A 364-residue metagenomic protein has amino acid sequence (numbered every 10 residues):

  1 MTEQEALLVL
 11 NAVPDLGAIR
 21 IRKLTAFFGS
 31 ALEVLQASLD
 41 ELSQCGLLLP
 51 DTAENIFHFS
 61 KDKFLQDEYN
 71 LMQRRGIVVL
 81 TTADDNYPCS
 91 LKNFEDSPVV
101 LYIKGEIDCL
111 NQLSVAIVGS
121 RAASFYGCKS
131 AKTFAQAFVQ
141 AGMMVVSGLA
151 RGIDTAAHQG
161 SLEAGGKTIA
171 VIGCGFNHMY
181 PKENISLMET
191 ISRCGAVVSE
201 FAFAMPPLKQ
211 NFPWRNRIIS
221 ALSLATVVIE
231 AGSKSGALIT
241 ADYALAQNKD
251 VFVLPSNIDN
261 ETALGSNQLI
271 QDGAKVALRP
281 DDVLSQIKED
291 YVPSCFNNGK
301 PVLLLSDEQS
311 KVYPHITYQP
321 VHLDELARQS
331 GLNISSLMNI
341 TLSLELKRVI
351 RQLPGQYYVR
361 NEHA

Functional and structural regions predicted by a protein language model:
M1-D84, V253, L323, V349 (+1 more regions): Short, small/acidic-rich helices and loops at N termini and domain boundaries of DNA replication/processing enzymes
M1-Q4, Q73, T82-A364: Glycine-biased, small-residue-rich flexible motifs in mid-sequence functional cores and linkers
